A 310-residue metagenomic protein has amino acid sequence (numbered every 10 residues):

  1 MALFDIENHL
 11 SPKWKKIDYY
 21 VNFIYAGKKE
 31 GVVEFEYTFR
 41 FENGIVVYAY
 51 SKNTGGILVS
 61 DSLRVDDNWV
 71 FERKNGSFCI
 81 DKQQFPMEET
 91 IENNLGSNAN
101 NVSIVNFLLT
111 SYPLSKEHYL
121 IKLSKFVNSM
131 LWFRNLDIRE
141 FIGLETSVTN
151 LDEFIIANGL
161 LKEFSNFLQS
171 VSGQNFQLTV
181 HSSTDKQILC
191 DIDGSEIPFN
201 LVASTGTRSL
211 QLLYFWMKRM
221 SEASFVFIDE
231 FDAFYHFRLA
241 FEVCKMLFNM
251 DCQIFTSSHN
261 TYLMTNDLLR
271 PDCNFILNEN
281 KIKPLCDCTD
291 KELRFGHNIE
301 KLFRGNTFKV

Functional and structural regions predicted by a protein language model:
M1-N22, R208-W216: Phosphate-binding glycine-rich loops of NTP-binding sites
K29-T38: Short, hydrophobic/aromatic-rich segments at coil-to-beta transitions
F41-I45, D193-E196: Glycine-centered tight beta-turn/hairpin loop motif at sheet-sheet or coil-to-beta transitions
I45-Q177: Electropositive, glycine-dotted interaction segments that contact anionic polymers or phosphate-rich ligands
L160-S165, S172-S182, K291-V310: Acidic, Mg2+-coordinating catalytic modules of nucleic-acid enzymes
T184-K218, F225, E230-F237: Conserved ABC ATPase signature
Y214-K218, A223-F225, A233-I254, H259: Substrate-recognition/cap regions that form aromatic- and gly/pro-loop-enriched pockets for small-molecule ligands
F241-V310: C-terminal lobe/lid and adjacent interdomain/linker elements of RecA-like ASCE P-loop ATPase modules
